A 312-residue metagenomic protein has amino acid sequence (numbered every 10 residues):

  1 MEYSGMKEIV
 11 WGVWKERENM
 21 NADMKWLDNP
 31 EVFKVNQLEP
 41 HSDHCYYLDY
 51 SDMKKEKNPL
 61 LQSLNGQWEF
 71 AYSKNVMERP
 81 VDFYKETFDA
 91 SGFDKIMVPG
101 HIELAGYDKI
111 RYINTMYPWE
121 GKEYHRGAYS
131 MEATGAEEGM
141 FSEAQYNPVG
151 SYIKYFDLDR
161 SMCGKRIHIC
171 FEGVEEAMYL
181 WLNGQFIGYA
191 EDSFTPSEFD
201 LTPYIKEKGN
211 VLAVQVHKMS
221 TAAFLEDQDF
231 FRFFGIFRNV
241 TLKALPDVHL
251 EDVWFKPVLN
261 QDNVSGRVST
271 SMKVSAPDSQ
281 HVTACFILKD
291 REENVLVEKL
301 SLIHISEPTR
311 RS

Functional and structural regions predicted by a protein language model:
M1-E8, I305: N-terminal amphipathic/basic-hydrophobic helices that include classical n-h-c signal peptides and signal-anchor
G5-E8, G12-D43, S51-K55, L60 (+6 more regions): Accessory beta-strand-rich segments of carbohydrate-active enzymes
V76, D82, A190-D192, S301: Residue-level structural signal for beta-strand termini and adjacent loop
R79-V98: Short Gly/aromatic-enriched secondary-structure transition segments
K122-S142: Surface-exposed, low-complexity/disordered Ser/Thr/Gly/Pro/Asn-rich loops and linkers
L180-L182, S265-L302: Beta-strand-rich binding/interaction modules
P257-G266: Short, solvent-exposed loop/linker segments at the N-terminal edge of repeated beta-sheet extracellular domains
I303-S312: Single conserved hydrophobic/aromatic residue that forms the stacking wall/gate of nucleotide- or nucleobase-binding
